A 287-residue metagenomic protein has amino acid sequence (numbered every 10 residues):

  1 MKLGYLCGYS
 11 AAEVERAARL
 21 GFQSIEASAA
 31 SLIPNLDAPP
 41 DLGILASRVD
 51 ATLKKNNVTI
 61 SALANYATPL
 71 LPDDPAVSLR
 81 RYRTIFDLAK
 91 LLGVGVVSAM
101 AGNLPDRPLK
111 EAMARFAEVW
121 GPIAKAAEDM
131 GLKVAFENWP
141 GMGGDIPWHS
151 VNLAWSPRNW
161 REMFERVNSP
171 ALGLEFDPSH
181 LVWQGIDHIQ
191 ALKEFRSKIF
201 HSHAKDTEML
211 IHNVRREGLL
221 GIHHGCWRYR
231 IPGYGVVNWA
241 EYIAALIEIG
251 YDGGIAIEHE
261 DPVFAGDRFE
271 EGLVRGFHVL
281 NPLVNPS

Functional and structural regions predicted by a protein language model:
M1-S10, A67-L79, K110, R230: Active-site mouth loops of central-metabolism enzymes
L3-C7, I25-A27, I60-N65, V97-A99 (+4 more regions): Hydrophobic faces of well-ordered beta-strands that scaffold small-molecule active sites in alpha/beta enzyme cores
Y9-A11, A29-S31, Y66-P69, A101-P105 (+4 more regions): Active-site-proximal loop/turn and secondary-structure-junction residues that shape catalytic pockets, frequently
Y9-S31, K90-G93: Catalytic domains of carbohydrate-active enzymes, especially glycoside hydrolases
A17, I25, L53, L63 (+8 more regions): Conserved, mostly hydrophobic/aromatic
A18-R19, T52-K55, L71-G173, W183 (+2 more regions): Active-site acidic/histidine proton-transfer and metal-coordination neighborhood in alpha/beta enzyme cores
E26-D50, L104-R107: Glycine-rich, proline-tolerant flexible connector loops at the mouths of alpha/beta enzymes
L36, P40, D145-P157, R161 (+2 more regions): Gly/Pro-rich active-site loop or hairpin
